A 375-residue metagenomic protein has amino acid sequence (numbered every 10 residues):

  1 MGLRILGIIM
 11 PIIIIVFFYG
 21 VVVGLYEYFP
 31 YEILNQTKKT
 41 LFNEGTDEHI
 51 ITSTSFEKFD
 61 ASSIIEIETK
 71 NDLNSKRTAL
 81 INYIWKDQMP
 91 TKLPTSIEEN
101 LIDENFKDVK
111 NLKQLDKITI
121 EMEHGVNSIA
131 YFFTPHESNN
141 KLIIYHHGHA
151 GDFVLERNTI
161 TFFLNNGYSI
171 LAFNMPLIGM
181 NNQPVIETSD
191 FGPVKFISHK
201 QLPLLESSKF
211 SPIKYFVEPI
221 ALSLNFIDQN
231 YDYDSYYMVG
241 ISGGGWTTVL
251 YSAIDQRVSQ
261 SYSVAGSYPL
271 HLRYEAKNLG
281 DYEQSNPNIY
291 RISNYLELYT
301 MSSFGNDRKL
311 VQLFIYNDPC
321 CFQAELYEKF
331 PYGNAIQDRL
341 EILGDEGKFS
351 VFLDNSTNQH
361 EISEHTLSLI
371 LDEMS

Functional and structural regions predicted by a protein language model:
M1-F18: N-terminal Sec-pathway targeting helices
V16-F42: Membrane-interface motif at the C-terminal end of an N-terminal transmembrane signal
T91-E137: N-terminal cap/lid segment of alpha/beta-hydrolase-fold proteins
F133, I144-G148: The conserved beta1-alpha1 loop
G148-E218: Cap/lid segment of the alpha/beta-hydrolase catalytic domain
A221-Q284: Primarily recognizes the serine-hydrolase "nucleophile elbow" in alpha/beta-hydrolase and SGNH/GDSL folds
Q260, P269-G344: The feature captures the conserved acid-bearing segment of alpha/beta-hydrolase catalytic domains
Q337-S375: C-terminal catalytic histidine-bearing segment of alpha/beta-hydrolase fold enzymes
